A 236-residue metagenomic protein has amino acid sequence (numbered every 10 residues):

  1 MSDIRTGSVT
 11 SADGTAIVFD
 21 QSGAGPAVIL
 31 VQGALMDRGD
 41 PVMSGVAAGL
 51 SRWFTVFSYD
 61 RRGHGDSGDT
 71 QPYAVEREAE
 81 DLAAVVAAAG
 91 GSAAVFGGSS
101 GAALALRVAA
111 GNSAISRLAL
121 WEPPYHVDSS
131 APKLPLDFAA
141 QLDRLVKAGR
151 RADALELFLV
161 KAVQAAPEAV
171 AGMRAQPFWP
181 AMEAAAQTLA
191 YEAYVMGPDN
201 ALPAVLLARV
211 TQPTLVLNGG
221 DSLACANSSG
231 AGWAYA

Functional and structural regions predicted by a protein language model:
S2, S8-G68: Conserved HGGG/HGGXW glycine-rich cap/lid loop of the alpha/beta-hydrolase fold
D3, P177-L202: Hydrophobic, aromatic-rich cap/lid helix
L30-A34, F96, L217-G219: Short hydrophobic segments within beta-strands
D40-V42, S67-P72, S130, N227: Conserved catalytic-core motifs of eukaryotic protein kinase domains, centered on the activation segment
A48, A204-A236: Conserved loop-alpha-helix segment in the C-terminal half of the alpha/beta-hydrolase fold that carries the catalytic
A48, F57-A94: Active-site loop/oxyanion-hole signature of alpha/beta-hydrolase fold enzymes
S92-S130: Conserved hydrolase catalytic core segment
P123-F178, Y191-M196: Helix-rich cap/lid subdomain of alpha/beta-hydrolase
